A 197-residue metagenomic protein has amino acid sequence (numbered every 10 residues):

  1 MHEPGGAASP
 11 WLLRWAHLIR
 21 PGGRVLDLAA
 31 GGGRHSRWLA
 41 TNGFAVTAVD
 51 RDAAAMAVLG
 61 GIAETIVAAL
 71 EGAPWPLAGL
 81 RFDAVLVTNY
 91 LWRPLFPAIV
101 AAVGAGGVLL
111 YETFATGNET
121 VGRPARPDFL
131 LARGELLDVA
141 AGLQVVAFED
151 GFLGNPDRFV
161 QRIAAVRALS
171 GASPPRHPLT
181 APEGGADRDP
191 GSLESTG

Functional and structural regions predicted by a protein language model:
M1-R20: S-adenosyl-L-methionine
G22-G31: Conserved class I S-adenosyl-L-methionine
G32-A73: Class I SAM-dependent methyltransferase SAM/SAH-binding core
W75-A84: A short acidic, Gly/Pro-enriched loop at the edge of an enzyme's catalytic core that lines a small-molecule cofactor
V103-G104: Helix-to-beta-strand junctions that scaffold the AdoMet/dcAdoMet cofactor pocket in Class I SAM-dependent enzymes
G107-F114: Conserved beta-strand signature within the Rossmann-like core of class I S-adenosyl-L-methionine
D128-G142, A147: Short alpha-helix
F152-G197: Core SAM-dependent methyltransferase catalytic element
